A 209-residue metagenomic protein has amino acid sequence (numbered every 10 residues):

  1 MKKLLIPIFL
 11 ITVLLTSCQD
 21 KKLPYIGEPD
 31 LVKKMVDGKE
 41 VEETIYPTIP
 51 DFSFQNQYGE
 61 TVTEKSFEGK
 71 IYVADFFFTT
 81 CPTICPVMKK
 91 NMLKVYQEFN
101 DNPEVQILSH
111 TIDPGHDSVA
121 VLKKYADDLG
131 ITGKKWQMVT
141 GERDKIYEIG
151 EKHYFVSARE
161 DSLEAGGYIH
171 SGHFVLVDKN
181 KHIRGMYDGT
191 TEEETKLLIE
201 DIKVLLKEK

Functional and structural regions predicted by a protein language model:
M1-D51, E208-K209: N-terminal targeting signals for export/organelle localization
I49-P50, Y72, S171-H173: Short loop/turn microsegments at loop-to-beta-strand junctions
S53-F54, L176: Hydrophobic beta-strand positions
V62-M92, L108: Short active-site neighborhood of thiol/selenol oxidoreductases, capturing the structured segment around
E104-S118, K134-D144: Thiol-based oxidoreductase modules, predominantly thioredoxin-like and allied folds used for disulfide exchange
K123-S171: Short, internal strand/loop/helix patches that form the active-site neighborhood or redox-interaction surface
E160-K209: Thiol-/selenol-based redox modules, centered on thioredoxin-like and closely related oxidoreductase domains
